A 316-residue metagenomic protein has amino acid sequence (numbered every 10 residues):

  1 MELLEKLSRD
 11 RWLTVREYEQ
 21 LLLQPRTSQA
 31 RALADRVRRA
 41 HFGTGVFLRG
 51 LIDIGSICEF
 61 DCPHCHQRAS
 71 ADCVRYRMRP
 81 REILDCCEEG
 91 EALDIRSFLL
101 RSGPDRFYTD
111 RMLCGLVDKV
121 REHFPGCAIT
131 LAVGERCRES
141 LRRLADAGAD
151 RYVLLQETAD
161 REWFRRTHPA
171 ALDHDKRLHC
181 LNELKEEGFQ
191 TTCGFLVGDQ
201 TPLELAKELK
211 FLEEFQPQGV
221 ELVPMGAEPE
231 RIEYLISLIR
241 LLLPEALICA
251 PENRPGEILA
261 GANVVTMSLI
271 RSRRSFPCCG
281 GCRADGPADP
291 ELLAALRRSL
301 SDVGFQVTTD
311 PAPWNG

Functional and structural regions predicted by a protein language model:
M1-R26, E91, E213-G316: Auxiliary Fe-S-binding modules of radical SAM enzymes
W12-F47: An N-cap/entry alpha-helix motif that binds or orients negatively charged groups
A34, C62, L154, L184 (+1 more regions): Conserved, mostly hydrophobic/aromatic
F42-E82: Canonical Radical SAM [4Fe-4S] cluster-binding loop centered on the CxxxCxxC motif and its immediate flanking residues
G50, C87, C114-D118, L141 (+6 more regions): Generic structural signal for well-ordered alpha-helices, preferentially at hydrophobic/aromatic core positions
A69-E82, G90-R111, V117-L184, Q190-G194 (+1 more regions): Core AdoMet radical
C137-D146, D199-E214, N253-A260: Catalytic cores of alpha/beta
R151, D175-C249: Conserved C-terminal portion of the radical SAM core fold that forms the substrate/S-adenosylmethionine-binding
